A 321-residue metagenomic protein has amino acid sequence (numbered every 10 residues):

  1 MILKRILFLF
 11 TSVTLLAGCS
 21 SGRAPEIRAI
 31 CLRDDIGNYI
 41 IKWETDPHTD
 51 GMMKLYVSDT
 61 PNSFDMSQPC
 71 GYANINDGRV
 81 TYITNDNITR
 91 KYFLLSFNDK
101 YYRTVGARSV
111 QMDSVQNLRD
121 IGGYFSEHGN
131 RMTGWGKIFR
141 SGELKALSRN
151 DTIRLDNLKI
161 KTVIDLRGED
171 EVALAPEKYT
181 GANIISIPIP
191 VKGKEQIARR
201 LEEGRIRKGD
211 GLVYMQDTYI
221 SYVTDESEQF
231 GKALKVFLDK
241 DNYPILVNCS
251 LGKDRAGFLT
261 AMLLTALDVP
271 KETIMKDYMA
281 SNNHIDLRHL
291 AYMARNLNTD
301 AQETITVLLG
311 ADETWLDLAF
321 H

Functional and structural regions predicted by a protein language model:
M1-L7: Bacterial N-terminal signal peptides that target proteins for export
L7-F8, F258: Sequence-pattern detector for short linear motifs and compositional/periodic biases rather than a specific fold
F8-A17: Bacterial N-terminal signal peptides
S20-L246, L259-H321: Cys-dependent protein tyrosine phosphatase-like superfamily
L251, R255-A256: Ser/Thr-glycine-rich phosphate-binding loops at phosphate-binding pockets of nucleotides, nucleotide cofactors
